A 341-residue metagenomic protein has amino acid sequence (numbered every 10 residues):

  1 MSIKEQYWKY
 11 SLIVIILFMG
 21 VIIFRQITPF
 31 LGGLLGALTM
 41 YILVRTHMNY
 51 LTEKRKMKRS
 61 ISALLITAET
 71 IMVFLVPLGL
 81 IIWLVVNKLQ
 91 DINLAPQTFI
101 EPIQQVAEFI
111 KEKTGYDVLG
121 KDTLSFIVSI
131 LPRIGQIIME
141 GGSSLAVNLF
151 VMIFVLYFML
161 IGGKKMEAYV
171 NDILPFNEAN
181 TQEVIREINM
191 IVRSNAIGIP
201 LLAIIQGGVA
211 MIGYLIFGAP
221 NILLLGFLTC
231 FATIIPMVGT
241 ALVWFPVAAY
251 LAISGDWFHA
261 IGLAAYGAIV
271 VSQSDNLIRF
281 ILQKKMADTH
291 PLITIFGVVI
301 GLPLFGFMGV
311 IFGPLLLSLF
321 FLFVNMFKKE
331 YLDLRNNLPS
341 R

Functional and structural regions predicted by a protein language model:
M1-W83, S318-R341: Anchoring transmembrane alpha helix of integral membrane proteins
K4-I22, I81-Q104, I137-I153, F176 (+3 more regions): Hydrophobic alpha-helical transmembrane segments
W8-G36, V73-V76, L131-Y169: Hydrophobic alpha-helical transmembrane segments
V14-M19, I23, L64-P77, A146-I153 (+8 more regions): Generic alpha-helical transmembrane segments of integral inner-membrane proteins, especially permease/transport modules
P29-G36, I216-F227, G255-L263, T289-I293 (+3 more regions): Membrane-water interface of transmembrane alpha-helices in multipass transporters/channels
H47-Y50, K54, A68-E69, G79-V151 (+3 more regions): Juxtamembrane membrane-interface segments in integral membrane proteins
S144-A265: Alpha-helical transmembrane segments and their immediate interhelical loop/hinge regions in multi-pass membrane
I261, A265-R341: Hydrophobic alpha-helical transmembrane segments of membrane transport and translocation systems, primarily multi-pass
